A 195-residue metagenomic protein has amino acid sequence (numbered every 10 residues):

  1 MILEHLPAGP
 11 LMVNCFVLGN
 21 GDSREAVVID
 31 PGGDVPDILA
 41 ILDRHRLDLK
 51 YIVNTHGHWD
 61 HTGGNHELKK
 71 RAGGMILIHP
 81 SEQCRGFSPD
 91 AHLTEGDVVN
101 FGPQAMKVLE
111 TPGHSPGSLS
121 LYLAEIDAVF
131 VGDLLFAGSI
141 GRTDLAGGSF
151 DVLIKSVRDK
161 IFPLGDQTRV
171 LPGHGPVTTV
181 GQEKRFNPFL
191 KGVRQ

Functional and structural regions predicted by a protein language model:
M1-H45, S120-G132: Conserved beta-strand hairpin/beta-sheet module of binuclear metal-dependent hydrolase folds, prominently
L6, L93, T111: Hydrophobic residues at beta-strand termini and immediately following loops that shape nucleotide-binding pockets
M12, S23-A26, G33-K107, R185-V193: Active-site HxH/HxHxD metal-binding segment of metal-dependent hydrolases
L18, T55, T111: Conserved S/T- and glycine-rich ATP-binding loop of Class I adenylate-forming
I29, I76-I78, V131, P172: Hydrophobic residues in well-ordered beta-strands that form the structural core
L47, A105, E110, S115-Q195: Metallo-beta-lactamase
